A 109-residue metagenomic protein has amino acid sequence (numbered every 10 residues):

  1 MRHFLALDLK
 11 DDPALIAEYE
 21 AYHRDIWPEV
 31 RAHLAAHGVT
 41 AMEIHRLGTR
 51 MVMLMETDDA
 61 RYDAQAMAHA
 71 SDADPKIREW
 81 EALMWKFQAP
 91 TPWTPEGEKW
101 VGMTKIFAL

Functional and structural regions predicted by a protein language model:
R2-D8: Active-site-flanking beta-strand signature of metal-NTP-handling nucleotidyl enzymes and homologous cyclase-like
L9-L15: A generic structural motif
A14, M53, Y62-A64: Intrinsically disordered, low-complexity acidic/polar segments
L15-V39: Short amphipathic alpha-helical segments
R31-V52, E56-A60: Short, glycine- and small/hydrophobic-rich beta-strand elements in well-ordered beta-sheets
H37, D58-K99: An amphipathic, aromatic/His-enriched active-site/gating alpha helix that lines ligand/cofactor pockets
G97-L109: Charged phosphate-binding loop/patch that engages nucleotide di/tri-phosphates or the phosphate backbone of nucleic
